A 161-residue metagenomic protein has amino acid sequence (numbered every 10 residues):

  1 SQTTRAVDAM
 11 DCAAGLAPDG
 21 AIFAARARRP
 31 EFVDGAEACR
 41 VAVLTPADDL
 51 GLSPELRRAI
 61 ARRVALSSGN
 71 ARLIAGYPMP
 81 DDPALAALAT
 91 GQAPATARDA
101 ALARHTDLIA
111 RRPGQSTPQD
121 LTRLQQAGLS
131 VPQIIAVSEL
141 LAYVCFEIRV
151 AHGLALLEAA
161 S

Functional and structural regions predicted by a protein language model:
S1-S161: Hydrophobic alpha-helical segments
